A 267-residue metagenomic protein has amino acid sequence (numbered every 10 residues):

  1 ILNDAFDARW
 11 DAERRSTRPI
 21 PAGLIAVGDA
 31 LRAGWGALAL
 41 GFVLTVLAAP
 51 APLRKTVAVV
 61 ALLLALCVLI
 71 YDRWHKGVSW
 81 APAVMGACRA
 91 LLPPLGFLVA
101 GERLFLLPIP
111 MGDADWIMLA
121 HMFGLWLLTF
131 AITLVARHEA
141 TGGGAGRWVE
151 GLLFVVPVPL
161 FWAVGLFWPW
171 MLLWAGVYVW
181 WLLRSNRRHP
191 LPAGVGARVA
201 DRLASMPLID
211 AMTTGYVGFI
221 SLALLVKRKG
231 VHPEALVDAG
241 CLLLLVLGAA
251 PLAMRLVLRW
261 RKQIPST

Functional and structural regions predicted by a protein language model:
I1: Catalytic-site/binding-pocket detector for metal-dependent nucleotidyl cyclases and the c-di-GMP signaling machinery
A8-V68, G86, L92, L107-F123 (+2 more regions): Multi-pass membrane catalytic core of lipid/isoprenoid biosynthesis enzymes
A48-P52, H75, A100, V217-I220: Short helix-capping/hinge motifs at transmembrane helix termini and TM-loop junctions
P50-L53, D72-P82, R137-G143, G165-L166: Membrane-interface helix caps and helix-loop-helix hairpins in membrane proteins
K55, R73-K76, K227-K229, K262: Context-gated lysine
I70-V78, P82-M85, P94-F97, P110: Membrane-anchoring/interfacial helices and their immediately flanking loops in integral membrane proteins
A87-T267: C-terminal membrane-associated helical module and adjoining short loops/tails
